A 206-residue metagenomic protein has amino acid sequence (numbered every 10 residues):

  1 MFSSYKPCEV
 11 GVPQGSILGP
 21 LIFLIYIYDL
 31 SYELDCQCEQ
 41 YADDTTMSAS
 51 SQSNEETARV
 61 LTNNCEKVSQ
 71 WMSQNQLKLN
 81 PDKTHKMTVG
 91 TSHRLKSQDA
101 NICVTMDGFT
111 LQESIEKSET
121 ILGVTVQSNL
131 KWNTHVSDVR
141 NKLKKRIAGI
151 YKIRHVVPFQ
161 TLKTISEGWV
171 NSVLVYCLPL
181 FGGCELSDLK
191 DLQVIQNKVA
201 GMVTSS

Functional and structural regions predicted by a protein language model:
M1-I22, S48-N54, F109, E113 (+4 more regions): Short, conserved non-catalytic motifs in the polymerase core
S3-Y5, P20-A49: Active-site palm subdomain of RNA-directed nucleic acid polymerases
G11-V12, Y28, T46-S73, T91 (+1 more regions): Catalytic palm subdomain of template-directed nucleic-acid polymerases, centered on the conserved carboxylate motif
G15, G19, F23, L30 (+10 more regions): Mobile genetic element proteins and their domesticated derivatives, centered on retroelements and DNA transposons
C38, A58-L61, C65, L79 (+4 more regions): Hydrophobic packing residues in well-ordered alpha-helices of helical domains and bundles
N63, L77-K117: Short, conserved micro-motifs composed of acidic
S69-T88, R94, T120, D188-S206: Short, charged alpha-helical motifs in flexible N/C-terminal segments and linkers
F109-G182: Basic, alpha-helical interaction scaffolds
